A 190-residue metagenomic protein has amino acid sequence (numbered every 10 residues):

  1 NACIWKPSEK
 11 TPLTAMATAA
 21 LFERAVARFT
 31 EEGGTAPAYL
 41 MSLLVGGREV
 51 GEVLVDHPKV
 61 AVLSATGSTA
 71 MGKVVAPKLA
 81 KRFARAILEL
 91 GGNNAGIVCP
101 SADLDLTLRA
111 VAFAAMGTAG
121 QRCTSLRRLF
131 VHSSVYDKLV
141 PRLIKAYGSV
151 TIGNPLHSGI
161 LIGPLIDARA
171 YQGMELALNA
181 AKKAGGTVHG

Functional and structural regions predicted by a protein language model:
N1-A27, F83: Conserved small-residue-rich beta-alpha loop and adjacent elements that most often cradle the phosphate/pyrophosphate
C3, M41, A86: Flexible, nucleotide-binding loop/lid elements of kinase catalytic cores
W5-S8, P12, L44, A65 (+3 more regions): Active-site-adjacent beta-strand anchor residues
K10-L13, R48-V50, A70, K81: Short alpha-helical
L21-A25, D56, V62, A70-G190: ALDH superfamily catalytic-core signature
T30-A36, M41-S64: A structured beta-alpha segment of the ubiquitous adenosine-cofactor-binding alpha/beta core
